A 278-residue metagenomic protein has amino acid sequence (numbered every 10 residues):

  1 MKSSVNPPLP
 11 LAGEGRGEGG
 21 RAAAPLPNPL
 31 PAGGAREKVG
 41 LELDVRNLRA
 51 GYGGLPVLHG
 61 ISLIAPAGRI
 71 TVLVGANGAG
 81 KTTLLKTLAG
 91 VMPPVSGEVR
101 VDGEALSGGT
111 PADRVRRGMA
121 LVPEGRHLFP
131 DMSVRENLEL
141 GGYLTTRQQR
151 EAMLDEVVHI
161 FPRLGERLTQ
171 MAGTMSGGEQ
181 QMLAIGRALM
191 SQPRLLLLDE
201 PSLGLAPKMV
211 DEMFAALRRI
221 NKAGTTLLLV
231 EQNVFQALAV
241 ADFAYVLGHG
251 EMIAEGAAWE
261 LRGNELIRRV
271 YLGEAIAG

Functional and structural regions predicted by a protein language model:
M1-V39: Intrinsic disorder/low-complexity segments
K2, V39-G278: Glycine-rich phosphate-binding loops of nucleotide-dependent enzymes
